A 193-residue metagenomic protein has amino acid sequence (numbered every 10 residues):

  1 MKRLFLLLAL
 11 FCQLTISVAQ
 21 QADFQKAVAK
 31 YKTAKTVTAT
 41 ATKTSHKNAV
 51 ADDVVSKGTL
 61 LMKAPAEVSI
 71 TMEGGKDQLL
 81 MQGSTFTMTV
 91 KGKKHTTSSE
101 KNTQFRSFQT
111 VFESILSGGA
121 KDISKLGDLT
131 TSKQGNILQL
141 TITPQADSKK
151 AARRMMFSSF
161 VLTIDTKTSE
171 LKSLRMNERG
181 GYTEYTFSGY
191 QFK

Functional and structural regions predicted by a protein language model:
L4-Q13: Sec-dependent N-terminal signal peptides
T15-A19: Sec/Tat signal peptide C-region and signal peptidase I cleavage site
A22-Q25, K30-T33, T40, S45-H46 (+2 more regions): Flexible, processing/modification-adjacent segments and terminal tails in exported/periplasmic/extracellular proteins
A41, V68-M72, F86-V90, L140-I142 (+1 more regions): Short hydrophobic/aromatic-rich beta-strand segments that constitute the beta-sheet cores of beta-sandwich/beta-barrel
T44, G75, R179-G181: Hydrophobic lipid-interacting interfaces of membrane-associated proteins
V54-K57, G74-K76, Q82, M155-F160 (+1 more regions): Short, surface-exposed coil-to-beta transition loops
T59-T110, T183-E184: An acidic-aromatic
T130-K193: Gly/Pro-enriched, hydrophobic low-complexity segments that function as extracytoplasmic propeptides/linkers
